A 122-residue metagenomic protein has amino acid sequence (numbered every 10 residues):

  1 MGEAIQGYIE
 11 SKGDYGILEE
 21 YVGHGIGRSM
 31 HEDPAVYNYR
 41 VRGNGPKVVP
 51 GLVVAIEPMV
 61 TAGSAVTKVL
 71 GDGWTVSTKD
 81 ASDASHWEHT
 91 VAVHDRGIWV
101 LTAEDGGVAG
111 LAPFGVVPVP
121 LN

Functional and structural regions predicted by a protein language model:
M1-V49, V53-A65: Conserved, well-structured core segments that form or line functional sites
R40-N122: Charged, cofactor-coupling segments
